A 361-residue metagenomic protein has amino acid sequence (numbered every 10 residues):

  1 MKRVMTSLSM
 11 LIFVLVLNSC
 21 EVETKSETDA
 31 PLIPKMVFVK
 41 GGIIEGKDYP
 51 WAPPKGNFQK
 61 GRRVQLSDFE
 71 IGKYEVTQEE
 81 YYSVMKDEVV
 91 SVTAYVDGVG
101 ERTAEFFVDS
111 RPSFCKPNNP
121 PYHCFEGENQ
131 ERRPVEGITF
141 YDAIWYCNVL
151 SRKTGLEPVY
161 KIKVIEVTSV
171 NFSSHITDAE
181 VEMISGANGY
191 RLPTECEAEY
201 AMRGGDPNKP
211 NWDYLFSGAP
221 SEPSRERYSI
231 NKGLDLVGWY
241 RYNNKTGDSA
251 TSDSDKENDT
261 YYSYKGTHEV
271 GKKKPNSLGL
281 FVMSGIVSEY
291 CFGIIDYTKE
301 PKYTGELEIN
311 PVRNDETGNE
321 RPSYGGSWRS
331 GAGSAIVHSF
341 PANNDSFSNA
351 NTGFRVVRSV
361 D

Functional and structural regions predicted by a protein language model:
M1-L8: Bacterial N-terminal signal peptides that target proteins for export
S9-V16: Bacterial N-terminal signal peptides
V16-K35: Bacterial Sec-dependent N-terminal signal peptides
V37-F38, E70-E75, P134-G137, R191-P193 (+7 more regions): Structural recognition of the beta-strand scaffold that forms the well-ordered cores of secreted hydrolase catalytic
G46-D68, G247-G271, S334-F347: Short, polar loop/linker segments at the starts of domains and inter-domain junctions
A52, S67-R227, G233-L234, D296 (+1 more regions): Active-site microenvironments of metalloenzymes and redox enzymes
F58-R62, P207, N211, P220-P223 (+1 more regions): Surface-exposed recognition segments
E180-S185, G233-S284: Short, well-ordered junction/capping motifs at the entry into regular secondary structure
